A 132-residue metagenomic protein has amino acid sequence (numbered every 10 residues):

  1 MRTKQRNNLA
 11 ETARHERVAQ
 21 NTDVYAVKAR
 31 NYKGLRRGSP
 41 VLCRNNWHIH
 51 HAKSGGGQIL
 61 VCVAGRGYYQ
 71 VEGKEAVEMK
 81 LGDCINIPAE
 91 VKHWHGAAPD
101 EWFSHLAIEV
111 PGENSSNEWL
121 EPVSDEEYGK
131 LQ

Functional and structural regions predicted by a protein language model:
M1-L35, N46, S116-Q132: A short, N-terminal "cap"/entry segment at the start of jelly-roll beta-barrel domains of the cupin/DSBH fold
R30-N31, S54, K74, D100-E101 (+1 more regions): Short strand-connecting beta-turns/loops that link adjacent beta-strands
R36-S54, A89: Conserved short histidine dyad/triad with adjacent acidic residue
G38, V63-A64, K80: A cytosolic small-molecule/anion-sensing beta-strand core signal
G55-G67, E72-G73: Glycine- and acidic-residue-biased ligand/ion/polar-headgroup-sensing regions
I59, G73-E90: Short acidic-glycine-tyrosine-enriched beta hairpin
I59, N86, D100-W119: A short hydrophobic beta-strand segment most commonly corresponding to one strand of the jelly-roll/cupin
G96-A98: Asparagine-centered strand-capping/turn motif at beta-strand->loop junctions
